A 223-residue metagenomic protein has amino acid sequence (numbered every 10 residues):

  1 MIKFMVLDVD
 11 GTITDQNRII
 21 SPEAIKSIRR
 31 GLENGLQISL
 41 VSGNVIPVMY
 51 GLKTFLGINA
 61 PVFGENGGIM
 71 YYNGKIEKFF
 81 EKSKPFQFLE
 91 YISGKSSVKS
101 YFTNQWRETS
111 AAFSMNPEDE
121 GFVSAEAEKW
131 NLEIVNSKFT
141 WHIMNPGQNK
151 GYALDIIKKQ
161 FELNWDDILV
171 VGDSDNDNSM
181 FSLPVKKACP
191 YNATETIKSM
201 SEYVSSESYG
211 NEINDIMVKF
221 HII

Functional and structural regions predicted by a protein language model:
I2, G35, N59, P184-V185 (+1 more regions): Short, well-ordered alpha-helix to beta-strand connector turns
I2-R18, F181: Asp-based phosphoryl-transfer active-site loop
K3-M5, A60, I168: The start of beta-strands in P-loop NTPase/AAA+ ATPase cores
M5, V62-F63, K187, V204: Short, well-ordered beta-strand core segments
Q16-Q105: Active-site phosphate-binding/coordination module
Y91-V185, N192-M200: Conserved acidic, metal-coordinating active-site core of Asp-based, Mg2+-dependent phosphoryl-transfer enzymes
L183, K187-I223: Asp-based, Mg2+/Mn2+-dependent phosphohydrolase catalytic module
